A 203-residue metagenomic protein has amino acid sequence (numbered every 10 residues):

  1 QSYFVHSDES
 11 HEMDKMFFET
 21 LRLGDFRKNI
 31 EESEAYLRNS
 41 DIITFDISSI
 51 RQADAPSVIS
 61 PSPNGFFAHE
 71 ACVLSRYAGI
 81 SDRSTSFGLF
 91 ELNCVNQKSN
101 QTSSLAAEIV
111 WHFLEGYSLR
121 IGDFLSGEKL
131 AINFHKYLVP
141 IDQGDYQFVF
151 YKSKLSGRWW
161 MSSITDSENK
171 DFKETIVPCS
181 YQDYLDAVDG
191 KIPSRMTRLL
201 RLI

Functional and structural regions predicted by a protein language model:
Q1-L89, N93-I203: Conserved alpha-helical scaffold segments that buttress catalytic/binding sites
